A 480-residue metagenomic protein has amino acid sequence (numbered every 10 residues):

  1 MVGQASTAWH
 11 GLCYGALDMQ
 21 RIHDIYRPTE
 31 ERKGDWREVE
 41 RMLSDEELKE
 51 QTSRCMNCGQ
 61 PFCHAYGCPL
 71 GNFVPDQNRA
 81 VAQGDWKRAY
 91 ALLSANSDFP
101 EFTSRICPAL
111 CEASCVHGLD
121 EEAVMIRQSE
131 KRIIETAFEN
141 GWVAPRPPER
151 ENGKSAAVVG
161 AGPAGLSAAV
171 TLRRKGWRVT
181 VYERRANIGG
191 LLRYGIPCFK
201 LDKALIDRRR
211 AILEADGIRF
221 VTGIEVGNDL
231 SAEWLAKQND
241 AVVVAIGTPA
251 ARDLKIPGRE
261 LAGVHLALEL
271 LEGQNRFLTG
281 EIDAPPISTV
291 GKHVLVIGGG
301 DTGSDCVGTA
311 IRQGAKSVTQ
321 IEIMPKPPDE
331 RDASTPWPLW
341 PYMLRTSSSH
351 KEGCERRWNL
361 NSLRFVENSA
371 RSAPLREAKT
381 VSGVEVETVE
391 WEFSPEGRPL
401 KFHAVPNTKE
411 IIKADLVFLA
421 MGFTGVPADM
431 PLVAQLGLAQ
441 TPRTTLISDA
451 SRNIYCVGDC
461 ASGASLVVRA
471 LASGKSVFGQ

Functional and structural regions predicted by a protein language model:
M1-L17, N368-A378: Intrinsic disorder/low-complexity segments
Q20-R41, G71-Q83, R88-L93, L119 (+9 more regions): Beta1-alpha1 glycine-rich phosphate/pyrophosphate-binding loop at the start of Rossmann-like nucleotide-binding domains
R32-Q51, F73-R105, A109, D120-R150 (+1 more regions): Ferredoxin-type iron-sulfur electron-transfer modules in oxidoreductases and energy-metabolism complexes
C55-C58, C63, G67-C68, T103-C107 (+2 more regions): Short cysteine clusters
R88, R150-V159, D207-I256, L363-N368 (+4 more regions): Feature captures the FAD/FMN-dependent oxidoreductase FAD-binding
R132-E149, A211-N228, A251-T309, Q313 (+1 more regions): Glycine-rich dinucleotide-binding loop and its adjacent helix/turn
E260-G291, F393-L466: FAD-site-proximal beta/loop scaffold in flavoenzymes
G303-G308, Q313, V457-Q480: A conserved FAD-binding loop/helix module that cradles the flavin
